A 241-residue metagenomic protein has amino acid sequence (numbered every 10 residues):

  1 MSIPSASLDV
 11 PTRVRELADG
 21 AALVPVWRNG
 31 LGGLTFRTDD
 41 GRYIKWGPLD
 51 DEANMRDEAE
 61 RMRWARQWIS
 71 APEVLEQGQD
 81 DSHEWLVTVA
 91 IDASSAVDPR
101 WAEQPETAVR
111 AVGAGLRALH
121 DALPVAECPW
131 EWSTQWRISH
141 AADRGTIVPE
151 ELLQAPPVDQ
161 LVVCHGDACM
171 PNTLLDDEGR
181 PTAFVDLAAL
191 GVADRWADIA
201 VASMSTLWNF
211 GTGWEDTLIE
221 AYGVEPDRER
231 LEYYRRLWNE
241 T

Functional and structural regions predicted by a protein language model:
M1-V24: Juxta-kinase regulatory segment immediately upstream of eukaryotic protein kinase catalytic domains
A6-V14, P99-A102, E106-G166, D176 (+2 more regions): An alpha-helical support segment within catalytic cores of ATP-dependent transferases
V26, V224-T241: Charged phosphate-binding loop/patch that engages nucleotide di/tri-phosphates or the phosphate backbone of nucleic
R28-D39, V74, E150-A197: Active-site acidic catalytic loop and adjacent metal/ATP-binding pocket of ATP-dependent phosphoryl transfer enzymes
L31-G32, R42-L86, V97-L119: A conserved alpha-helical element in kinase catalytic cores
D51-E52, Q160-V163, D176-E232: Active-site Asp-x-Gly
V89: Conserved Hanks-type protein kinase catalytic core
